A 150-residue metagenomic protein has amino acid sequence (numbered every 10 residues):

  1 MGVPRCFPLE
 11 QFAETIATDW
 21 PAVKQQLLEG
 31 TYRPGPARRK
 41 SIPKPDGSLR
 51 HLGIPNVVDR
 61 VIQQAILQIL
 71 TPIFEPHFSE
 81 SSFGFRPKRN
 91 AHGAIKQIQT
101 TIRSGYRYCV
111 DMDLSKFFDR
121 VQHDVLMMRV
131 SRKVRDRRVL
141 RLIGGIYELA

Functional and structural regions predicted by a protein language model:
M1, A37-R39, L67-I73, A150: Short, compositionally biased low-complexity segments
M1-A17: Non-catalytic, polymerase-adjacent accessory regions of viral genome-replication enzymes
M1-R5, P45-S48, E75-S79: A short, surface-exposed helix-loop junction/capping segment
A13, S41-P43, G53-P55: Short, conserved beta-strand segments within well-ordered enzyme catalytic domains that often line or immediately flank
A13-Q25, V134: A short, contiguous, amphipathic alpha-helix enriched in charged residues
Q26-G30, P34-K40, P45, H77-S81 (+2 more regions): Conserved polymerase palm-domain catalytic core
L49-F78: Conserved pre-motif C helix in the palm subdomain of viral-like polymerases
